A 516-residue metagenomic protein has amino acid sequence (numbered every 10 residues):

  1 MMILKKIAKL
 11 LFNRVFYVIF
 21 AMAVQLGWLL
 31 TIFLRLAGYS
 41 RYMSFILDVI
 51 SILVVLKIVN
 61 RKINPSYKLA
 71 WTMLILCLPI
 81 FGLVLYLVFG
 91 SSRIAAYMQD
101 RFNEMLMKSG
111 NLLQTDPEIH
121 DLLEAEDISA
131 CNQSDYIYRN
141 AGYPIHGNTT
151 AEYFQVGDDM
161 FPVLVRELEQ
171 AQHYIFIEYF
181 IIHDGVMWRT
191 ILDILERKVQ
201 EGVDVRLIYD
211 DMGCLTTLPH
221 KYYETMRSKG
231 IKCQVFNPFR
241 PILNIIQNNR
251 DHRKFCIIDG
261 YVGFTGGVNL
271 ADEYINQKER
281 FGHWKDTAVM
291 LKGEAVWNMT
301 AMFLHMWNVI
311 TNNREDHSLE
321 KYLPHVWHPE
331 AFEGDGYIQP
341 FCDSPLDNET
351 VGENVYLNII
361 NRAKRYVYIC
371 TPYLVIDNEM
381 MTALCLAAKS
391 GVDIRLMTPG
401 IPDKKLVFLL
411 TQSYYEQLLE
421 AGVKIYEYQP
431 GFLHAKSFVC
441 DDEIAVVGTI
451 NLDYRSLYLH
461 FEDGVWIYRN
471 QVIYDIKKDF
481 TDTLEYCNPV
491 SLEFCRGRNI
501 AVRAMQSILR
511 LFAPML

Functional and structural regions predicted by a protein language model:
M1-N354, N358, R362, P402 (+5 more regions): N-terminal localization/anchoring segments of enzymes in phospholipid and broader phosphate metabolism
F180, Y373, V407: Glycine- and other small-residue-rich loops at beta-strand/loop junctions that grip anionic moieties
C370-T371, T398, Y428, V447-G448: Thr-Gly-centered strand-to-loop micro-motif
Y373-I394, P399, K404: Helical hairpin unit composed of two closely spaced alpha helices linked by a short loop
T382, F408-Q412: Short glycine/threonine-rich loop-to-helix capping motif typified by GTGT followed within a few residues by an Asp-Pro
K424: Surface segments flanking catalytic/ligand-binding clefts of nucleic-acid enzymes
K436: Catalytic-core elements of nucleic-acid end-processing and repair enzymes
